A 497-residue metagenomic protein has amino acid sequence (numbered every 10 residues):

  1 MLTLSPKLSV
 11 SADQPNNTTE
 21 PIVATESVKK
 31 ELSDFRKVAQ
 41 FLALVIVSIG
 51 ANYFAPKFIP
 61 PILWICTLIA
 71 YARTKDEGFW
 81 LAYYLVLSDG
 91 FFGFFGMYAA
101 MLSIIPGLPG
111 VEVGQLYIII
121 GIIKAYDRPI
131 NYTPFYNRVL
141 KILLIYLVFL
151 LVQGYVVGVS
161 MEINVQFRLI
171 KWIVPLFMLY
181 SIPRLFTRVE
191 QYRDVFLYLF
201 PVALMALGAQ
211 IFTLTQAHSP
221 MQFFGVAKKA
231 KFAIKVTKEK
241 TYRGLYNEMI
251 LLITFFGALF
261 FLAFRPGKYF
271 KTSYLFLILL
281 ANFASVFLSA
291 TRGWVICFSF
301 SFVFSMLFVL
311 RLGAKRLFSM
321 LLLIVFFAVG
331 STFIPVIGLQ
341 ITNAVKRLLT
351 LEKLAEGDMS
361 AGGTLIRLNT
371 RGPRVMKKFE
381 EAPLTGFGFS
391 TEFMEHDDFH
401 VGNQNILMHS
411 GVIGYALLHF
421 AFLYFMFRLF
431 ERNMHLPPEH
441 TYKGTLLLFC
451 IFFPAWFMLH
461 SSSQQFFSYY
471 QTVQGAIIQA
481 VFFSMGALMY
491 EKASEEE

Functional and structural regions predicted by a protein language model:
L2-A39, L436-G444, Q465, A476-E497: A juxtamembrane structural motif centered on a specific transmembrane helix
T3, V148-L151, R193-Q222, T241-A290 (+1 more regions): Alpha-helical transmembrane segments of multi-pass inner-membrane proteins
T3-T19, K29-A125, V152-Q153, F457-L459 (+1 more regions): N-terminal signal-anchor transmembrane segment
P106-I119, R138-L151, S160-R184, L197-A203 (+1 more regions): Aromatic-anchored transmembrane helix interface
L214-A217, V309-D358, P373-E381: A membrane-periplasm/extracellular boundary helix in multi-pass inner-membrane enzymes that assemble envelope glycans
F256-F260, V303, L446-E497: Transmembrane alpha-helices of multi-pass inner-membrane enzymes
V303, V412-S461: Hydrophobic transmembrane alpha-helices and their immediate junctions
A355-I413, L429-L436: Long extracytoplasmic/lumenal interhelical loops at the membrane interface of multi-pass membrane proteins
